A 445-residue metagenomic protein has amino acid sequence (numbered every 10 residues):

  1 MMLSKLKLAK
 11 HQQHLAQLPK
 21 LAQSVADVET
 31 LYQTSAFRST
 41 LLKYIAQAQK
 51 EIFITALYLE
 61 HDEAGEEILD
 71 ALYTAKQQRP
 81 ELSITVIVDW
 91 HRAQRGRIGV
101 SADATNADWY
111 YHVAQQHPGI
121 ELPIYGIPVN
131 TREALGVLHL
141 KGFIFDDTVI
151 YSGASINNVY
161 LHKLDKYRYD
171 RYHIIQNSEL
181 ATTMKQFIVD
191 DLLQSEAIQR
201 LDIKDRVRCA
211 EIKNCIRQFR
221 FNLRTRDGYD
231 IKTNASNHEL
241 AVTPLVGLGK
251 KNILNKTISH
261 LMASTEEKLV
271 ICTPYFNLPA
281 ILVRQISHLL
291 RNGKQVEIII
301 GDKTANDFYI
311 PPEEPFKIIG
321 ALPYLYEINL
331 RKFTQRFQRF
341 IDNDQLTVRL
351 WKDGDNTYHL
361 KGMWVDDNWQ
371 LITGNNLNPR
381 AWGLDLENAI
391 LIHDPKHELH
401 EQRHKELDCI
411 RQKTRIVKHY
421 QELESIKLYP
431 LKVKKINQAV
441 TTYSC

Functional and structural regions predicted by a protein language model:
A9-Q47, D62-T265, T304-K361, W382: HKD-type phospholipase D/PLD-like phosphodiesterase module
T55, I87, F145, S152 (+6 more regions): Generic beta-strand/beta-sheet core signal
Y58-E63, C272-A280: Short, glycine-rich nucleotide/cofactor-binding loops
D70-Q77, G142, R284-N292, D366: Short, surface-exposed basic-aromatic patches at helix termini and helix-loop junctions that form
S83-T85, K268, R291-E297: Residues at the starts of beta-strands that form the adenosine-phosphate
V189-D190, Q285-H288, L407: Short, solvent-exposed amphipathic alpha-helical segments in soluble enzyme and RNA/protein-processing domains
F340-C445: Long, C-terminal catalytic modules of enzymes
